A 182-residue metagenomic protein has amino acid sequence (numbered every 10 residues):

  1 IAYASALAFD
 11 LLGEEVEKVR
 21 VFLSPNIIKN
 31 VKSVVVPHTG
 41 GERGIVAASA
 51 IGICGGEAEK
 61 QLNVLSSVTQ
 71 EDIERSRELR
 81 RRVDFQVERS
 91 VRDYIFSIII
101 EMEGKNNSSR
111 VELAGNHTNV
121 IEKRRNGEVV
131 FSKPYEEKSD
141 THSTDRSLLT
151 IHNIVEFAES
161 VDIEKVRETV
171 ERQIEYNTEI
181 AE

Functional and structural regions predicted by a protein language model:
I1-E14: Alpha-helical support elements that line or immediately flank enzyme active sites and cofactor-binding pockets
I1-Y3, G40-G44, A48, S67-E74 (+4 more regions): Conserved active-site and cofactor/substrate-binding residues in soluble primary-metabolism enzymes
L7-D10, I51, E179: Charged/polar positions on well-ordered alpha helices
V16-V19, F96-I98: Residue-level recognition of the N-termini of beta-strands and the immediately preceding loop/turn
K18-A58, R77-V83: A structural-propensity feature for long, helix-poor, extended segments
E42-L62, V91-S109: C-terminal domain-closing interface element
K60-D84, E164, T178: Glycine-rich, flexible loop motifs
R80-E182: Signature of multi-pass transmembrane helix bundles
